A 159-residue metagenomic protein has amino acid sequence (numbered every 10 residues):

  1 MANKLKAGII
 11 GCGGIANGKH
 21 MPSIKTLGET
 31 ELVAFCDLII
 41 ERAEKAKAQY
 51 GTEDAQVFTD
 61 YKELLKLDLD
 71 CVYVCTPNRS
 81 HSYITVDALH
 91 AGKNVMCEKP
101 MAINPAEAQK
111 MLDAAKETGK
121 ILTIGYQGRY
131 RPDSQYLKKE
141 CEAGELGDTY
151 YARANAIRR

Functional and structural regions predicted by a protein language model:
M1-G51: N-terminal Rossmann-like dinucleotide-binding module
K6, E31-L32, D68-D70, K93-N94 (+1 more regions): Structural signature of beta-strand start/N-cap positions in the alpha/beta core of ABC transporter nucleotide-binding
G11, K99, G144: Conserved G/P- and acidic residue-centered "switch" motifs that form tight phosphate/ATP-binding loops in soluble
A16, T59, V74, C97 (+2 more regions): Hydrophobic residues in well-ordered beta-strands that form the structural core
S23-L27, A46-Y50, D87-A91, K110-A114 (+2 more regions): Alpha-helical structural signal in soluble globular domains
A34, C71, Y151: Short, Asp-centered acidic motifs that coordinate Mg2+ and/or phosphate in catalytic or ligand-binding sites
A55-K110, A114: Beta-loop-alpha module in the N-terminal Rossmann-like domain of NAD(P)-dependent dehydrogenases, especially those
A102-R159: A contiguous active-site-proximal alpha/beta segment in oxidoreductase catalytic domains
